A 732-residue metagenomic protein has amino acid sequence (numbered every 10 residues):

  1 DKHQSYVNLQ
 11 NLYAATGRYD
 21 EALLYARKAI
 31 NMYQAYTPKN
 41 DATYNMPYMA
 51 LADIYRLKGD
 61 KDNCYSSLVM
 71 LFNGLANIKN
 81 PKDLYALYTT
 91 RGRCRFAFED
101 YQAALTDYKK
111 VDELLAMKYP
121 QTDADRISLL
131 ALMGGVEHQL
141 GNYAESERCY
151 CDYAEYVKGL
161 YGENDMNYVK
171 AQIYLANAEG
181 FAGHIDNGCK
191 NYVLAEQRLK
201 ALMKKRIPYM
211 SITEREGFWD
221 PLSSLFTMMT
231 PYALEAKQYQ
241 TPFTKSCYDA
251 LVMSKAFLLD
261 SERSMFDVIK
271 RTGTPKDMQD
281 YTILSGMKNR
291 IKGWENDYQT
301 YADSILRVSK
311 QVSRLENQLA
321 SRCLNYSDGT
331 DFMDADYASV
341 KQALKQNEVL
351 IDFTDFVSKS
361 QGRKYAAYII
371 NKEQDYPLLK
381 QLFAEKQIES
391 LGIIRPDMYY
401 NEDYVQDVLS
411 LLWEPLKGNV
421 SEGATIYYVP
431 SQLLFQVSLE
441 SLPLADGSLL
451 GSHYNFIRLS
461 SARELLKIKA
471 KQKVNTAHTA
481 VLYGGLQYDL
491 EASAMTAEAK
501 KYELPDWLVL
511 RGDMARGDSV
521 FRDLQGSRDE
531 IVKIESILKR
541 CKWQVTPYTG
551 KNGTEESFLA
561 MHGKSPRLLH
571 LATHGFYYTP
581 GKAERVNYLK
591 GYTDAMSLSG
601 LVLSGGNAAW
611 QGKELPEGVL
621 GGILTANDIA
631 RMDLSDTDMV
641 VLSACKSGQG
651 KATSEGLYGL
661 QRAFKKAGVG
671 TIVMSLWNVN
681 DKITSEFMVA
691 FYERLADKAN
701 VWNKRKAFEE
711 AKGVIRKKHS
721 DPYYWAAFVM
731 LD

Functional and structural regions predicted by a protein language model:
Q4-V7, N11, M46-M49, A86-T90 (+1 more regions): Amphipathic alpha-helical repeat scaffolds of TPR domains
N8, A15, A50, T90 (+8 more regions): Alpha-helix N-cap/helix-initiation motif
L9-L12, A29-M32, Y44, L51-I54 (+1 more regions): Fold-core signature of tandem repeat domains
A42, D62-C64, V69, N73-G74 (+11 more regions): Alpha-helical solenoid repeat scaffolds used for protein-protein interaction
K310, E316-D732: Catalytic cores of enzymes
